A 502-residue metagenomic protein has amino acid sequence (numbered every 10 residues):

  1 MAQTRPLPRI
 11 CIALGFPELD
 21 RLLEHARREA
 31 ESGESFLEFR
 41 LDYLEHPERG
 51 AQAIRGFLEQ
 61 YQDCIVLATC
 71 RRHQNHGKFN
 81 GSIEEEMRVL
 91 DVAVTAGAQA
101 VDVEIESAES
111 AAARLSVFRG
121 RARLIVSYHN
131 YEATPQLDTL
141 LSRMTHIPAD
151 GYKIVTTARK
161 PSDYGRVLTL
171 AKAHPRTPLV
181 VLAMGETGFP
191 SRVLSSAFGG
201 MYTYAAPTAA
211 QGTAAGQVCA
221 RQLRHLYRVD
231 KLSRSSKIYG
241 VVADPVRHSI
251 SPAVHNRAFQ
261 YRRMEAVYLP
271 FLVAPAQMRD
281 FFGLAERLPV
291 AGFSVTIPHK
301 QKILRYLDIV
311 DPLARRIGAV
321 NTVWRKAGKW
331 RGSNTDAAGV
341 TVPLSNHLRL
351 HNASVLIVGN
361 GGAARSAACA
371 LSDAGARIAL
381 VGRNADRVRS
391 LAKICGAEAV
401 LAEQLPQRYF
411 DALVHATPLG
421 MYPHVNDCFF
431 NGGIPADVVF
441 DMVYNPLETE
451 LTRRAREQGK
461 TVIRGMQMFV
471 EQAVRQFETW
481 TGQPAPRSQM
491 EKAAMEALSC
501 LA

Functional and structural regions predicted by a protein language model:
L7-L23, R72-E84, S127-P135: Active-site mouth loops of central-metabolism enzymes
G15, F36-H46, L90, A98-A111 (+3 more regions): Catalytic beta/alpha-barrel core
V66-S110, Q301-A353: Glycine/small-residue-rich loop that forms an oxyanion/phosphate-binding "nest" at active or ligand-binding sites
A183, Y239-V246, N334-D336, L344 (+3 more regions): Glycine-rich adenosine-cofactor-binding loop
S236-L348, P446: Phosphate/diphosphate ligand-binding glycine-rich loop within oxidoreductases
A374-C395: NAD(P)-binding Rossmann-fold cofactor-contacting core
I394-V462: Rossmann-like adenosine-cofactor binding region
F440-R487, A493: Rossmann-fold NAD(P)-binding glycine/threonine-rich loop
